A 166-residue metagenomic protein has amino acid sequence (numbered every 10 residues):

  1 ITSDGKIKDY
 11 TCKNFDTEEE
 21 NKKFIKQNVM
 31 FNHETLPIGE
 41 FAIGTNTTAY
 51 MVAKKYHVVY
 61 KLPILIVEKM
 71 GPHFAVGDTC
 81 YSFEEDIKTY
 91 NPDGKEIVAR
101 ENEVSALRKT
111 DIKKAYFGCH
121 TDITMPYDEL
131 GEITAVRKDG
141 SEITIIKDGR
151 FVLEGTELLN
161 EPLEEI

Functional and structural regions predicted by a protein language model:
I1-I166: Metal/cofactor-centered catalytic core regions of large enzymes
